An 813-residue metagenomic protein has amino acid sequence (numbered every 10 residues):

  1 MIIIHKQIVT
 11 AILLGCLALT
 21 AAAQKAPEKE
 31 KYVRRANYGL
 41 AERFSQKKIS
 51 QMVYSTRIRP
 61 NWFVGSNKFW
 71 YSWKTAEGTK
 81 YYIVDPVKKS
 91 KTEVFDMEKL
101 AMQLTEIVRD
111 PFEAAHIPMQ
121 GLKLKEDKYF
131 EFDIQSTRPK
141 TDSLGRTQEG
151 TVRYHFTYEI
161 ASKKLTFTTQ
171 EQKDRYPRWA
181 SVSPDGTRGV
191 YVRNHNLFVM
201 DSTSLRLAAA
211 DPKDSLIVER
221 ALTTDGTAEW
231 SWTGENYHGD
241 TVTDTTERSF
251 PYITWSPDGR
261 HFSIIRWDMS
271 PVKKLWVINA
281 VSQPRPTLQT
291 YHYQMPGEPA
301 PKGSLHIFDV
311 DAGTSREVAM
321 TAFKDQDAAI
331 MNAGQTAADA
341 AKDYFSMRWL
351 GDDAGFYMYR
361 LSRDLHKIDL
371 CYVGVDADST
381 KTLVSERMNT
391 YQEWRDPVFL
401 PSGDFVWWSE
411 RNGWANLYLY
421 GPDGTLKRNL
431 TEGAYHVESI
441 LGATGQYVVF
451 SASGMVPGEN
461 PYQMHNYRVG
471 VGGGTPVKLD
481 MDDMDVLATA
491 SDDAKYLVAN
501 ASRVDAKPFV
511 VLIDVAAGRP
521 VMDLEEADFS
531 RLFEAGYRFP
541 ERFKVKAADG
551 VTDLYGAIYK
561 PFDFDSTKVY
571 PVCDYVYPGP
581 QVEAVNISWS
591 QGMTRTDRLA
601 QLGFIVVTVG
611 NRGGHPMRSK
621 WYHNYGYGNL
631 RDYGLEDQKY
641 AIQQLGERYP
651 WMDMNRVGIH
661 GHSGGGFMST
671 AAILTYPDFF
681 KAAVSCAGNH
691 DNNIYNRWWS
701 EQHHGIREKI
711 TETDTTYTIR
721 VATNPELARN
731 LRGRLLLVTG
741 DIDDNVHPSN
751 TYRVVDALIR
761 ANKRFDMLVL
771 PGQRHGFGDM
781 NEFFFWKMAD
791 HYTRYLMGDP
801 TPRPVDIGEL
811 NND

Functional and structural regions predicted by a protein language model:
M1-V9: Bacterial N-terminal signal peptides that target proteins for export
I3, T20, K99-M102, P771: A composition/secondary-structure signal for short, hydrophobic, low-basic-content segments with alpha-helix propensity
T10, K302, W414, Q463 (+3 more regions): Conserved beta-strand residues within beta-sheet cores
A11-I12, F69: Composition-driven detection of intrinsically disordered, low-complexity segments
L14-A22: Hydrophobic h-region of N-terminal signal peptides that target proteins for export in Gram-negative bacteria
Q24-L487, D493-Y496, S502-P508, I513 (+2 more regions): Beta-propeller folds
P60, K274, F345, D485-D813: Serine-hydrolase catalytic core recognition
